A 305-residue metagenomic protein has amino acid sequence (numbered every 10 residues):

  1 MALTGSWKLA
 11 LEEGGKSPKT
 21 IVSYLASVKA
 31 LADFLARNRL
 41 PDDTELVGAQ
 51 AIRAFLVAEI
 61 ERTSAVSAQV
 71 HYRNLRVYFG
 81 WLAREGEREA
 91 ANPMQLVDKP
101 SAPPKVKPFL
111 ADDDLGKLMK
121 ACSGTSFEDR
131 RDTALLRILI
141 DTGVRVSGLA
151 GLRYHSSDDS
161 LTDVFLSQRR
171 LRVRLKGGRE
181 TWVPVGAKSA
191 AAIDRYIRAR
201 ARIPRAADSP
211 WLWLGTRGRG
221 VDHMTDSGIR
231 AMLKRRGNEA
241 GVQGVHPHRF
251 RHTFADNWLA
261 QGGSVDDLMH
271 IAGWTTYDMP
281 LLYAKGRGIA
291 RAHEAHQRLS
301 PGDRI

Functional and structural regions predicted by a protein language model:
M1-I305: Conserved catalytic core of the tyrosine transesterase superfamily
